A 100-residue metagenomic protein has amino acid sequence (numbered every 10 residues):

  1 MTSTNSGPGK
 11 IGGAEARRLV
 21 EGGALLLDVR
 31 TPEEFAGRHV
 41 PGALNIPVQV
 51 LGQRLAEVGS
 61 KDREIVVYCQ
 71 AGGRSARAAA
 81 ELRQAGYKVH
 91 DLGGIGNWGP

Functional and structural regions predicted by a protein language model:
M1-L25, P32-E64, G73-P100: Rhodanese-like catalytic fold shared by cysteine-dependent sulfurtransferases and DSP/PTP-type phosphatases
Y68-C69: Short, surface-exposed ligand- or partner-binding patches at beta-edge/loop junctions that are enriched in aromatics
